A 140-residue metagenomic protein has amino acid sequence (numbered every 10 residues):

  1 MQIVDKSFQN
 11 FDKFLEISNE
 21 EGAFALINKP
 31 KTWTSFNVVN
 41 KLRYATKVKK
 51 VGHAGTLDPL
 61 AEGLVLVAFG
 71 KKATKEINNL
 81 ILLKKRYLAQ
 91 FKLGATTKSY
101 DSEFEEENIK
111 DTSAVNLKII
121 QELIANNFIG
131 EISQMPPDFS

Functional and structural regions predicted by a protein language model:
M1-S140: Catalytic/RNA-binding core of pseudouridine synthases
